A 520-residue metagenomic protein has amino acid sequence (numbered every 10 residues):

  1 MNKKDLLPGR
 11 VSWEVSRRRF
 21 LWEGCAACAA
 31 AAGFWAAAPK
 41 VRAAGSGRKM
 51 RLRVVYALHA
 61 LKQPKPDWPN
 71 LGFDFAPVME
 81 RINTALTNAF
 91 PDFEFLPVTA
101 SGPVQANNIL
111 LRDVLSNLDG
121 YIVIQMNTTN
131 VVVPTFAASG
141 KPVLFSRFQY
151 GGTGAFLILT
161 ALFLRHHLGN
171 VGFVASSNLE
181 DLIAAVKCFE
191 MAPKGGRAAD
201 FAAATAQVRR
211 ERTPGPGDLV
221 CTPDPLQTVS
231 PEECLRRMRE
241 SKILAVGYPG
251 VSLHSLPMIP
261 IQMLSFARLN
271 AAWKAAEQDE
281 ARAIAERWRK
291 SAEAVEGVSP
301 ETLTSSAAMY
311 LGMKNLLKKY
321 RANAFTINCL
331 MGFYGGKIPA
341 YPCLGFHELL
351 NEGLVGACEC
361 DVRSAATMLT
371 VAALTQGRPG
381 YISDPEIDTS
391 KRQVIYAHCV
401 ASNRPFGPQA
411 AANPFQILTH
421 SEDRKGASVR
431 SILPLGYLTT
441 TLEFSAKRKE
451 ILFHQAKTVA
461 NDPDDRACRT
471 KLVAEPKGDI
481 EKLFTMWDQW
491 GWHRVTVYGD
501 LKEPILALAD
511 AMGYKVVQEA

Functional and structural regions predicted by a protein language model:
M1-S16: N-terminal secretory signal peptides
E14, F34-Y56, W68: C-terminal segment of N-terminal export signals and the immediately downstream linker at the start of the mature
V15-W35: N-terminal export leaders
L52-V55, F90-P97, G154-Q278: Cap/lid and interdomain-hinge subdomains that line or gate substrate/regulatory clefts in soluble alpha/beta enzymes
L61-M79, S252-L256: Glycine- and acidic-residue-enriched helix-capping/strand-helix junction motifs
R282-A365: Long, internal scaffold/assembly segments composed of regular secondary structure
G353-A460: C-terminal catalytic subdomain
K425-A520: Extended hydrophobic packing segments that form well-structured cores
